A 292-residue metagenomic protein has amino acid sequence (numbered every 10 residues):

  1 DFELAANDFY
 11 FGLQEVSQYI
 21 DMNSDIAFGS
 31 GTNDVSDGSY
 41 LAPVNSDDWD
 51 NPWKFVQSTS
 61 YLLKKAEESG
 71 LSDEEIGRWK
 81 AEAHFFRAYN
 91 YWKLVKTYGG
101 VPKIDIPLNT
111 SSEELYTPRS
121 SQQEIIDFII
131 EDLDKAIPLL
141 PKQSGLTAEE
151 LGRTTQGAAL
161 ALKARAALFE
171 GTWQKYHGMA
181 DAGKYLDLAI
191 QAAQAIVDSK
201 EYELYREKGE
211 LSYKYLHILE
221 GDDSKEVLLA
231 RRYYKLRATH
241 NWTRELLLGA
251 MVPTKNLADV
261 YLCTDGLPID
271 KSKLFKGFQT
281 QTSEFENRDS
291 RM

Functional and structural regions predicted by a protein language model:
D1-D34, L133-L139, R153-R291: An aromatic- and glycine-enriched ligand-binding surface/loop that stacks and positions planar moieties
E3, T32-G99, E113-D127, D132-E149 (+2 more regions): Conserved, well-structured interaction surfaces
I20-A27, G77, V101, D105-I106: Residue-level signal for alpha-helical context at structural boundaries
G38, E67, L108, L115 (+2 more regions): Generic signal for short, ordered secondary-structure residues within or immediately flanking folded domains
V95-P102, S144, F169-G178: Short coil/turn linking the two alpha-helices of tandem helical-hairpin repeats
V101, N109-T110, Y234-L236: Solvent-exposed loop/turn segments at secondary-structure junctions within structured extracellular/periplasmic domains
V101-P107, L139-E149, E203-E210: Glycine- and aromatic-rich loop/turn segments at beta-sheet edges
P107-S111, Q194-A195: Short edge-strand/loop segments of extracellular domains
